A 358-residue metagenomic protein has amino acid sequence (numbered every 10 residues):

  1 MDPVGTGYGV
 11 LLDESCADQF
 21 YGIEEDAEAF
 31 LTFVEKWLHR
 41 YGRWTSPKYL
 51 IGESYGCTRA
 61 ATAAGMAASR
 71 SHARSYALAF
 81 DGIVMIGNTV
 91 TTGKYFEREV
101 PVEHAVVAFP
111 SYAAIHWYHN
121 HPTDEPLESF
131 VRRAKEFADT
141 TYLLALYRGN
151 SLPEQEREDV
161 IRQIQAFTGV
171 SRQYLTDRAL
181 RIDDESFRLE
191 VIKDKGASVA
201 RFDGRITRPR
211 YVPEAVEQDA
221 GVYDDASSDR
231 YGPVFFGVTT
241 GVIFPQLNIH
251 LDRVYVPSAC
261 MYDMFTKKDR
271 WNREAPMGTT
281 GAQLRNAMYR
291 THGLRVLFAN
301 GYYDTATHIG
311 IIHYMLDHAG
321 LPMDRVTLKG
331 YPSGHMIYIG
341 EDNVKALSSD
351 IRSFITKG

Functional and structural regions predicted by a protein language model:
M1-H39: Cap/lid segment of the alpha/beta-hydrolase catalytic domain
R43-Y55: Alpha/beta-hydrolase fold nucleophile elbow
G52-G65: Glycine-rich nucleophile elbow surrounding the catalytic serine of serine-hydrolase chemistry
A64, A68-G169: A catalytic-pocket lid/entrance helix-loop region that shapes and gates access to the active site across common
G149-A306: Alpha/beta-hydrolase fold catalytic core
L294, H308-H318: Short alpha-helix in the alpha/beta-hydrolase fold that links the catalytic acid
G320-M336: Catalytic histidine neighborhood in serine/cysteine hydrolases with alpha/beta-hydrolase-type architecture
G334-V344: Catalytic histidine-centered segment of alpha/beta-hydrolase-like enzymes
